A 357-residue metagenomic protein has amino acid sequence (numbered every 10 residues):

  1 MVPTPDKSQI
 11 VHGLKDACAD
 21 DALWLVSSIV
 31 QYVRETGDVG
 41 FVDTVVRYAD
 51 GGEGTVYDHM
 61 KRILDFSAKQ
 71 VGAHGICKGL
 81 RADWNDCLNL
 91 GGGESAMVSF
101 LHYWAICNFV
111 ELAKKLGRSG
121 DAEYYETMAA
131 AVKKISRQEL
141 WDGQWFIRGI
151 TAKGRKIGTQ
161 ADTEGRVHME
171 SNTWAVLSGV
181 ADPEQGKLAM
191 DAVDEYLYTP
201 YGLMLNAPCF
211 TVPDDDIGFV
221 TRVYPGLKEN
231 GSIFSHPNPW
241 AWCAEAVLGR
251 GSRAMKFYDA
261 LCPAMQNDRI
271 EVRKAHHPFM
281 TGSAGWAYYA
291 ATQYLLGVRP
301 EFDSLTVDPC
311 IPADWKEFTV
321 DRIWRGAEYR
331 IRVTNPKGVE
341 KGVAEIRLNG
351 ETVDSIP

Functional and structural regions predicted by a protein language model:
M1-D20, A49-G51, T55, H74-S95 (+3 more regions): Carbohydrate-binding/catalytic loop surfaces
M1-G75, S95-Y103, S232-A254, Y258 (+1 more regions): Aromatic-rich carbohydrate-recognition surfaces in CAZymes
V2-P3, L101-I217, P263-V272, I323 (+1 more regions): Catalytic cores of carbohydrate-active enzymes
W24, G72, L80-N85, W141 (+4 more regions): Tryptophan-centered motif/residue detector
S28, N172, S178-G179, S283 (+2 more regions): Structured loops at beta-to-helix junctions and adjacent beta-edge loops in soluble globular domains
T36-V39, A113-L116, G120, S252 (+1 more regions): Long alpha-helical scaffolds in large eukaryotic adaptor/regulatory proteins, encompassing alpha-solenoid repeat systems
V42-R47, A122-T127, D191-A192, M255-A260 (+1 more regions): Beta-strand segments within the central parallel beta-sheet cores of soluble alpha/beta enzyme folds
E195-T199, V223-N230, W240-P357: Non-catalytic C-terminal accessory modules of carbohydrate-active enzymes
